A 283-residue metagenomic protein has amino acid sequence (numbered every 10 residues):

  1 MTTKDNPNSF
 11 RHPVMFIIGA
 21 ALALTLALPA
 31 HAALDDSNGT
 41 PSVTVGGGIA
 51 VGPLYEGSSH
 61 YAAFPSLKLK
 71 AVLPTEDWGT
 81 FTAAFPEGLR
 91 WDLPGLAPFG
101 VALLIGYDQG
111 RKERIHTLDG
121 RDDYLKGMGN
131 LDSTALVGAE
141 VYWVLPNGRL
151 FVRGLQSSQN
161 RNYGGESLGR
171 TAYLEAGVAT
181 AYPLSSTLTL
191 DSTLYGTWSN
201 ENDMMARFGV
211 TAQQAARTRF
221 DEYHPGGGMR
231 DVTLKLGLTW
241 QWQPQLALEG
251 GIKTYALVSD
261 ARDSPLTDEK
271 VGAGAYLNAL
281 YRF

Functional and structural regions predicted by a protein language model:
M1-S42, S58: Cleavable N-terminal export/targeting peptides
H31-A84, K112: Short glycine/proline- and aromatic-enriched beta-strand/turn motifs that initiate or cap beta-hairpins
S37-V45, A63-P65, G79, G95-V101 (+7 more regions): Outer-envelope beta-barrel architecture signal
V43-V51, L103-Y107, V152-Q156, V178 (+2 more regions): Transmembrane beta-barrel strands of outer-membrane/channel proteins
G47-V51, L67-L73, E87-W91, V137-W143 (+5 more regions): Residues on the lipid-exposed face of transmembrane beta-strands in outer-membrane beta-barrel proteins
A50-E56, V72, E76, D108-K112 (+3 more regions): Sequence/structural signature of outer-membrane beta-barrel proteins
E56-G57, M229, L234-F283: Predominantly the C-terminal beta-signal and adjacent terminal strand-loop region of outer-membrane beta-barrel
A83-A179, L184-S186, D191, D203-G226: Outer-membrane pore/translocation modules
